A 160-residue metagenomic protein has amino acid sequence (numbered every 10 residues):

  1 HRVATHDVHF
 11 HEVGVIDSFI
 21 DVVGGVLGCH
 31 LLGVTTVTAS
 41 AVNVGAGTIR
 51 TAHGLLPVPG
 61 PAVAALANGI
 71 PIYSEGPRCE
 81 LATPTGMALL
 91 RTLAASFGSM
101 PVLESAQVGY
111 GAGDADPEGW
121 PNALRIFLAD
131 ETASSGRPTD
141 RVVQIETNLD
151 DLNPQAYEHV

Functional and structural regions predicted by a protein language model:
R2-F10: Non-transmembrane, aqueous-exposed alpha-helical and coiled segments at domain scale
F10-G33: Conserved phosphate/anionic-ligand binding catalytic regions in large, soluble enzymes, centered on
V34-S135, V143, N148: Mobile "lid/hinge" segments at catalytic clefts and subdomain interfaces of large enzymes
N148-A156: Short, surface-exposed ligand-recognition loops at beta-strand->loop->(often short) alpha-helix junctions that present
